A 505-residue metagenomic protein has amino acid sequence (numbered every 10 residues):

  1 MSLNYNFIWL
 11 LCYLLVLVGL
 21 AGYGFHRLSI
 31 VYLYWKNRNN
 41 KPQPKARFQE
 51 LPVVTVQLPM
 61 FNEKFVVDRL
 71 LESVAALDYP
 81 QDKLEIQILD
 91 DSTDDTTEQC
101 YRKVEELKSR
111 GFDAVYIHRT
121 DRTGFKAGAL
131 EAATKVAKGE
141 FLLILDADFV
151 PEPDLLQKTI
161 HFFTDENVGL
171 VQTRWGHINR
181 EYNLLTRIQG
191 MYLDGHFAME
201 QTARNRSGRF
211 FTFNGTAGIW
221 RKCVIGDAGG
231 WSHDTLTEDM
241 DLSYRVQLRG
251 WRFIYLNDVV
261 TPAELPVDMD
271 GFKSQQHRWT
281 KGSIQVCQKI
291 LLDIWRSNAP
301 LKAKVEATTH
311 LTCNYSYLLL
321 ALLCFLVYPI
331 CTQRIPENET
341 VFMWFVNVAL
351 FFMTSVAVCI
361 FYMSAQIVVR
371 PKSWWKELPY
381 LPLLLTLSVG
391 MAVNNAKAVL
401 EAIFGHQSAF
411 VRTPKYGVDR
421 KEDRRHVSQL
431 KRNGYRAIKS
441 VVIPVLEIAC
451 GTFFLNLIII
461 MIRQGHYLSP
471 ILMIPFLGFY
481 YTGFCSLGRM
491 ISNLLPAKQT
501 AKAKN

Functional and structural regions predicted by a protein language model:
N6-N40: N-terminal membrane-anchoring alpha-helices
S29-K83: N-terminal signal-anchor transmembrane helix
Y34-K36, N40, P44-F48, C313-K415 (+1 more regions): Membrane-embedded multi-pass helical conduit in multi-pass membrane proteins, especially envelope-biosynthetic
V66, R296-L319, R420-N456: Loop-to-transmembrane boundary segments
E72-I117, R122: Acidic donor-binding segment of Leloir-type glycosyltransferases
S92, D146-V150, D234: The conserved acidic donor/metal-binding loop of glycosyltransferases
V104-F141, P153-L236, Q247-L248, M269-T312: Long helical/loop segments within the catalytic core of UDP-sugar-dependent glycosyltransferases, especially the large
D234, S243-P262: Catalytic donor-sugar/metal-binding loop of nucleotide-sugar-dependent glycosyltransferases
